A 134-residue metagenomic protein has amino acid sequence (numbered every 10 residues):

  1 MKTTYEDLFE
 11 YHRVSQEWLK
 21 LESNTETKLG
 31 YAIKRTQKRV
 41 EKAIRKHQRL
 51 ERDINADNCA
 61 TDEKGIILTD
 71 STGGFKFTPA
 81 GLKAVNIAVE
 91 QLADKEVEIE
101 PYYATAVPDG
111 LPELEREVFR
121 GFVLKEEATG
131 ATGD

Functional and structural regions predicted by a protein language model:
M1-D134: A composition-driven surface/loop motif
